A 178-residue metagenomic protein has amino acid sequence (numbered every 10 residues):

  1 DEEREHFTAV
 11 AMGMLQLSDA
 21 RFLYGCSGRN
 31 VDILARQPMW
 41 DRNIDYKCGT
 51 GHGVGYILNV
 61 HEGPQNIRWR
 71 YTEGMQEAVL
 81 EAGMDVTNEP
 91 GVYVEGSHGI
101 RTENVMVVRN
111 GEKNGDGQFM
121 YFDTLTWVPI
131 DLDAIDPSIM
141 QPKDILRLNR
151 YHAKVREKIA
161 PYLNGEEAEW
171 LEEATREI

Functional and structural regions predicted by a protein language model:
D1-I178: Active-site neighborhoods and metal-handling regions in enzymes and metal-associated proteins
